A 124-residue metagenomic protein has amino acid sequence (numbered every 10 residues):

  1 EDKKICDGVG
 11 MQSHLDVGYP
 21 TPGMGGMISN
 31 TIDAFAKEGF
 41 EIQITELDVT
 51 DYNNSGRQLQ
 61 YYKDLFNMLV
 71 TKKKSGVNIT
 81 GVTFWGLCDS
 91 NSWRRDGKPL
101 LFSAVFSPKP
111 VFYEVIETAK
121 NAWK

Functional and structural regions predicted by a protein language model:
E1-I5: Substrate-binding cleft/loops of secretory-pathway carbohydrate-active enzymes
G8-G10: Beta-propeller domains
V17: Glycine-rich nucleotide phosphate-binding loop and flanking beta-alpha elements of Rossmann-like dinucleotide-binding
P20-Q43, L47-K124: Aromatic-rich peripheral "rim/lid" segments of glycoside hydrolase catalytic domains that contact and position glycan
